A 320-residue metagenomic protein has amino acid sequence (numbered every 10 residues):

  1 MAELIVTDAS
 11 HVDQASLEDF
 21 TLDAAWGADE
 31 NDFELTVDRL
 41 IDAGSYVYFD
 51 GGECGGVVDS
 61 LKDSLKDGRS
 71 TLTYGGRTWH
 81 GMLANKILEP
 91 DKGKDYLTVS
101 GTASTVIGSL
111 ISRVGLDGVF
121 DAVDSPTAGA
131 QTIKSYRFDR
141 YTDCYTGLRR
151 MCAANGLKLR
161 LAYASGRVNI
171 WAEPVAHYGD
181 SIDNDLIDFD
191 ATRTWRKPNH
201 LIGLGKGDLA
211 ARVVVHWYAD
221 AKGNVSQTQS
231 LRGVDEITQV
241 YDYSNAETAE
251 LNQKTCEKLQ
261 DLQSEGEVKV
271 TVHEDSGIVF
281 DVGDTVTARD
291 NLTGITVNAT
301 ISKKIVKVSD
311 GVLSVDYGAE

Functional and structural regions predicted by a protein language model:
M1-G27, K62, N184-A191: Solvent-exposed edge beta-strands and adjacent loop segments that serve as assembly or binding interfaces
D23-R39, S70-M82, G203, S264-E274 (+2 more regions): Oligomerization/assembly interface segments of phage tail-like spikes and tubes
V37-F49, I278-R289: Short coil-to-beta transition motif at edge beta-strands of beta-rich domains
D38-V119: Surface-exposed cap/loop segments at beta↔alpha junctions
V47-G75, R160, T287-V312, Y317: Short beta-strand and beta-hairpin "edge-sheet" elements
K66-T71, T78-G81, D121-G207: Short beta-strand-centered interaction patches in the first periplasmic/extracellular domains of large envelope
R69, Y96-S104, R137-Y145, R196 (+3 more regions): Solvent-exposed, acidic/flexible segments
D95, A176-G311: Acidic, small/polar-enriched beta strand-loop surface segments
